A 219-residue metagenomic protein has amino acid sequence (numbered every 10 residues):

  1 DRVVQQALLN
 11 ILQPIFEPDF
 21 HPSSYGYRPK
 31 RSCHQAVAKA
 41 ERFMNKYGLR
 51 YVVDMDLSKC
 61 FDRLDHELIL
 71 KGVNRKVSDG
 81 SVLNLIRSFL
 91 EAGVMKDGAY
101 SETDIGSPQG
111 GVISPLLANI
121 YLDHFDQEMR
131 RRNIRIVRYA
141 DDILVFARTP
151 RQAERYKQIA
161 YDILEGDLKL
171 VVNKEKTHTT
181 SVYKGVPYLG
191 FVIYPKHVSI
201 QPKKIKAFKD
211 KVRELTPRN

Functional and structural regions predicted by a protein language model:
D1, P150-R151, I193-Y194, V198: Short, glycine-/Ser/Thr-/acidic-enriched flexible segments
D1-A7, E41, Y51: Duplex nucleic acid-engaging cores and interfaces of nucleic-acid transaction enzymes
V3-L8, L12, L117, Y121: Solvent-exposed aromatic/hydrophobic patches embedded in short alpha-helical segments
Q6, N10-Y25: Electropositive, glycine- and tryptophan-enriched low-complexity nucleic-acid-binding patches
Q6-L9, D142, Y161, F208 (+1 more regions): General helical structural elements
D19-G185: Conserved polymerase palm-domain catalytic core
P187-N219: Active-site and adjacent loop segments of nucleotide-processing enzymes that use two-metal-ion phosphate chemistry
